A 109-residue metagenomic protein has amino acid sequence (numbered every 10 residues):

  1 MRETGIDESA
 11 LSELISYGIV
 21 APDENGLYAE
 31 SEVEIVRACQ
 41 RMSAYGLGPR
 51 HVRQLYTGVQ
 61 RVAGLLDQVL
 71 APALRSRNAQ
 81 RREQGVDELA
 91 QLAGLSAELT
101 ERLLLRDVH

Functional and structural regions predicted by a protein language model:
R2-H109: Arg/Lys-rich, alpha-helical DNA-contact motif
